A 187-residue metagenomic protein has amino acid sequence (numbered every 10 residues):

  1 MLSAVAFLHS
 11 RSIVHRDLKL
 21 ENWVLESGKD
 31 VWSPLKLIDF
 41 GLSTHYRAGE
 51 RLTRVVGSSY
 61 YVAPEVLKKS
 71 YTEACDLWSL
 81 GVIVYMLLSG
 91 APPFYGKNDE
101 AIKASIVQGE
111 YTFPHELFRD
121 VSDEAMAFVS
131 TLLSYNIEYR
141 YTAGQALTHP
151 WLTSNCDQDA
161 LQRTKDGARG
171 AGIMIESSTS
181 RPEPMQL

Functional and structural regions predicted by a protein language model:
H9-E26: Catalytic-loop of the protein kinase fold
T53-E65: Conserved activation segment of eukaryotic-like protein kinases, specifically the C-terminal portion of the activation
D76: Conserved catalytic-loop aspartate of Hanks-type protein kinases
S89-P93: Structural helix C-cap motif within protein kinase domains
L133-Q145: A conserved short helix/loop substructure at the end of the activation segment of eukaryotic-like protein kinase domains
G144, T148, L152-L187: C-terminal regulatory tails of eukaryotic serine/threonine kinases
